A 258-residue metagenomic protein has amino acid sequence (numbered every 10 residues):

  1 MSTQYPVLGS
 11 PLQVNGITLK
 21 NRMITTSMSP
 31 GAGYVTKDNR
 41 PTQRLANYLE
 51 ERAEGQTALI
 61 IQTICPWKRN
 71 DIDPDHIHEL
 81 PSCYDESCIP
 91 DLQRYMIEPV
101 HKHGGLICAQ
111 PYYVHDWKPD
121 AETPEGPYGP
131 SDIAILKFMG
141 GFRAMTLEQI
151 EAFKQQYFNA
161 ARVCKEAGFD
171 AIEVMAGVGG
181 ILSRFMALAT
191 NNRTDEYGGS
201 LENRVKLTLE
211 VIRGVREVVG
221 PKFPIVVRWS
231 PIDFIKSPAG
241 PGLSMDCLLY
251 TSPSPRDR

Functional and structural regions predicted by a protein language model:
S2-V114, F153: N-terminal capping/small domains of soluble enzymes
K20, A53-K68, L92-R143, F169-L182 (+2 more regions): Glycine-rich, aromatic-flanked loop segments that form ligand/cofactor-binding clefts across common enzyme folds
M28, C65, Q155, G177-G179 (+1 more regions): Flexible loop residues that form catalytic and substrate-binding hotspots at small-molecule/glycan-binding clefts
Y34, I72-D91, A121-A152, L182-T208 (+1 more regions): Glycine-rich tight-turn/loop motif centered on a GG-T
A53-E54, K165, S252: Non-catalytic positions within long, well-ordered alpha-helices that form the structural scaffold/packing of enzyme
I150-I172, G214: An active-site-proximal structural segment forming one wall of the substrate-binding cleft that immediately precedes
A160, L188, V218: Change "in soluble alpha/beta enzymes" to "in soluble alpha/beta proteins
Y250-D257: Conserved small/polar residues in nucleotide/adenosyl-binding loops
